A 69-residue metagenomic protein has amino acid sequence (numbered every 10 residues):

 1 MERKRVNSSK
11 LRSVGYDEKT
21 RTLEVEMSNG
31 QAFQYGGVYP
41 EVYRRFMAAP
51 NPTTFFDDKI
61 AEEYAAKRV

Functional and structural regions predicted by a protein language model:
M1-V69: Acidic/histidine-enriched, beta-strand-rich ligand/metal-binding domains
